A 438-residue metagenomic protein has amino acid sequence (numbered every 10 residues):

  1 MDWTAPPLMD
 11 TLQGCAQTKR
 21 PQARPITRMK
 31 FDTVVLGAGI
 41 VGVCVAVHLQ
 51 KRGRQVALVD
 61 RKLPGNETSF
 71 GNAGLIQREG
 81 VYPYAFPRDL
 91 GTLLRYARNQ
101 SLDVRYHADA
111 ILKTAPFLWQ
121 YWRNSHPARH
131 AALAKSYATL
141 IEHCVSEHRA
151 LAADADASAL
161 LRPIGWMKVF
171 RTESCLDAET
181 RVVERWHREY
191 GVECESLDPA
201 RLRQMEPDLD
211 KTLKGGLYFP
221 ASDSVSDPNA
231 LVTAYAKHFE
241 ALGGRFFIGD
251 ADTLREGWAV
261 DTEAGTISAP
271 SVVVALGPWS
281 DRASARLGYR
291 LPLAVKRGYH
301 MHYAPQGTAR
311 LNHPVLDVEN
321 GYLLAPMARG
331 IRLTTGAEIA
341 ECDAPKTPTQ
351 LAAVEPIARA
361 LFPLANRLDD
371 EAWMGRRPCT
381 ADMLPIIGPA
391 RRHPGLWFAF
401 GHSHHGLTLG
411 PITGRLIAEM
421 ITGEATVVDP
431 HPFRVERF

Functional and structural regions predicted by a protein language model:
F31-L58: N-terminal Rossmann-like FAD-binding beta1-loop-alpha1 element of flavoenzymes
K51-G71: Glycine-rich FAD pyrophosphate-binding loop
N72-I76, G80, Y84-N124, G257-W258 (+1 more regions): Active-site substrate-recognition segment that forms the wall of the catalytic cavity or substrate channel
A115-K237: Rossmann-like flavin
Y190, E319, A360-F438: C-terminal catalytic lobe of FAD-dependent flavoproteins
L197-M205, R245-A259: A conserved short coil-to-beta-strand element within the FAD-binding core of flavoproteins
